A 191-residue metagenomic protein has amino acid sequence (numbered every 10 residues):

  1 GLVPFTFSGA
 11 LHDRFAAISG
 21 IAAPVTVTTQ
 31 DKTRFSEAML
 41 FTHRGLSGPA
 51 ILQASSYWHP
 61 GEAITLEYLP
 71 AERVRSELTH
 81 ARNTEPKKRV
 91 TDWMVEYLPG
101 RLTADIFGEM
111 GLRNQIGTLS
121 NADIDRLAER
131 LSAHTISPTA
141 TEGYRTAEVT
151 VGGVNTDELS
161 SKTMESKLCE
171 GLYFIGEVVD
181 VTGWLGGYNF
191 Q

Functional and structural regions predicted by a protein language model:
G1-A122: An anion/pyrophosphate-binding glycine-rich loop and adjacent beta-alpha core in soluble alpha-beta enzymes
A17-I18, G61-E62, G152, C169-E170 (+1 more regions): Alpha-helix boundary/interfacial micro-motifs
A54-W58, T163, G186-G187: Residue-level detector of alpha-helical segments with a strong bias toward transmembrane helices and their helix-loop
D105-T182: A glycine-rich dinucleotide-binding beta-alpha-beta segment and adjacent secondary-structure elements that constitute
V181-Q191: A conserved FAD-binding loop/helix module that cradles the flavin
